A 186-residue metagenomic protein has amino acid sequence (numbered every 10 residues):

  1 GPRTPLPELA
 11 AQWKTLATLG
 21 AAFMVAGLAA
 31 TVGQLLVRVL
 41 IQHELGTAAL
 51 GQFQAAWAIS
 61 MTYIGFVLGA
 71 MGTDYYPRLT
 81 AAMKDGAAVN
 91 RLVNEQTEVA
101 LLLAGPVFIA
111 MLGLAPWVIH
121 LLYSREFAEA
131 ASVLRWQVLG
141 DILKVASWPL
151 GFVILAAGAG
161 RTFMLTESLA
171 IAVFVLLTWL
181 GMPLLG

Functional and structural regions predicted by a protein language model:
G1, A26, A30, Q34 (+3 more regions): Short runs within selected transmembrane alpha-helices of multi-pass transporters and secretion channels
G1-Q34, D74-R91: Interhelical loop/hinge segments that connect adjacent transmembrane helices in multipass membrane
K14, A48-G51, N94, A128-A131 (+1 more regions): Residues that define the loop-to-transmembrane-helix transition and helix capping in multi-pass membrane transporters
A22, V37-L40, A49-L68, E98-L102 (+1 more regions): Alpha-helical transmembrane segments of polytopic membrane transporters and translocases
T31-T62, R78-A81, P116-E126: Helix-terminus/linker motif at the lipid-water interface of multi-pass membrane proteins
E44-T47, M83, A156-G158, L184: Helix-loop interface residues and adjacent transmembrane-helix termini in multi-pass membrane transporters, primarily
A56, S60-L101, G151-A156: Helix-loop junctions and terminal segments of transmembrane helices in multi-pass membrane transport/translocation
V67, N94-A146, A172-P183: Alpha-helical transmembrane segments of multi-pass membrane transport and lipid-handling proteins
